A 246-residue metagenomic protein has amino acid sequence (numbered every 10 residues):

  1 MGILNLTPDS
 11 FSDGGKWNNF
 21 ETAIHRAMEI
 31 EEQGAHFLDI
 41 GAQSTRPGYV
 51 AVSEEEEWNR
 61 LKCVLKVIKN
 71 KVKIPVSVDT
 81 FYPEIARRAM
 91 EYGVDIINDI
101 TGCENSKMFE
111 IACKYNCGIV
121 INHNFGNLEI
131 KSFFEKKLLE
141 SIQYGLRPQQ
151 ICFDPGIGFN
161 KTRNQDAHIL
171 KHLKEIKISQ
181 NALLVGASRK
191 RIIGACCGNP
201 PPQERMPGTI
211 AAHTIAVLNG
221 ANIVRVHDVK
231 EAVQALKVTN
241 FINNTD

Functional and structural regions predicted by a protein language model:
L4, I30, G34, D79 (+4 more regions): Conserved, mostly hydrophobic/aromatic
F11-E21, H25-R26, T45-C63, V67 (+6 more regions): Active-site-adjacent loop and "lid" segments of alpha/beta metabolic enzymes
H25-G41, N219-G220: Catalytic domains of carbohydrate-active enzymes, especially glycoside hydrolases
A35, K66-K69: Generic short alpha-helical segment signal, independent of protein family or function, capturing local helix propensity
L38, P75-V78: Flavin-dependent oxidoreductase catalytic cores
I40-Q43, D154-I157: Glycine-rich beta-strand-to-loop/alpha-helix junction loops that act as flexible
